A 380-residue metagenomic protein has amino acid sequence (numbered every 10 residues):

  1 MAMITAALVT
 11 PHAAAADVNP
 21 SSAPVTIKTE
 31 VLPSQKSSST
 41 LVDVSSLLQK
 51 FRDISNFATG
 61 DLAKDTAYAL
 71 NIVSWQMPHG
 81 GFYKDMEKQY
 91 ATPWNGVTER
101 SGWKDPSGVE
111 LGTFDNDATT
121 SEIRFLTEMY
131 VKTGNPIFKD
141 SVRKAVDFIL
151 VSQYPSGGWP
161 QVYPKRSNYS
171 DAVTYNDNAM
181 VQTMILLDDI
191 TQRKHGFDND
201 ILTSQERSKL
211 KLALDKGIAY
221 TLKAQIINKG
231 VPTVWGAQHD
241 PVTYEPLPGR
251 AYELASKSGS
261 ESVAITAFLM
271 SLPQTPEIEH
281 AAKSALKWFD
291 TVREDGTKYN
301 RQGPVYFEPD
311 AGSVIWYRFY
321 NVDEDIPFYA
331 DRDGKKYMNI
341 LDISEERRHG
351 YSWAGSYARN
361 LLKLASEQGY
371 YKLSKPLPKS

Functional and structural regions predicted by a protein language model:
T5-A13: C-terminal segment of classical bacterial N-terminal signal peptides
V18-Y68, D189-K216, V242-G249, E253 (+1 more regions): Terminal, non-catalytic domain-edge segments
R52-T59, G108-T113, T127, T133-G134 (+3 more regions): Second-shell loop/turn segments in exported
T59-T120, F125: N-terminal carbohydrate-binding/catalytic regions of secreted carbohydrate-active enzymes
A67-G81, S141-G158, L210-G230, A281-K298: Long, well-ordered core segments of solenoidal/helical folds
I72-Q76, L126-T133, Q153, L187-K194 (+4 more regions): Sec/Tat-exported extracytoplasmic proteins
T92-F114, V151, P155-Y175, P241-A255: A cross-kingdom feature marking solvent-exposed beta-strand/loop segments within repeated, beta-rich binding/scaffold
K139, R143-V146, L150, S167-Q225 (+1 more regions): Eukaryote-skewed repeat-based solenoidal scaffolds used as protein-protein interaction platforms, primarily
